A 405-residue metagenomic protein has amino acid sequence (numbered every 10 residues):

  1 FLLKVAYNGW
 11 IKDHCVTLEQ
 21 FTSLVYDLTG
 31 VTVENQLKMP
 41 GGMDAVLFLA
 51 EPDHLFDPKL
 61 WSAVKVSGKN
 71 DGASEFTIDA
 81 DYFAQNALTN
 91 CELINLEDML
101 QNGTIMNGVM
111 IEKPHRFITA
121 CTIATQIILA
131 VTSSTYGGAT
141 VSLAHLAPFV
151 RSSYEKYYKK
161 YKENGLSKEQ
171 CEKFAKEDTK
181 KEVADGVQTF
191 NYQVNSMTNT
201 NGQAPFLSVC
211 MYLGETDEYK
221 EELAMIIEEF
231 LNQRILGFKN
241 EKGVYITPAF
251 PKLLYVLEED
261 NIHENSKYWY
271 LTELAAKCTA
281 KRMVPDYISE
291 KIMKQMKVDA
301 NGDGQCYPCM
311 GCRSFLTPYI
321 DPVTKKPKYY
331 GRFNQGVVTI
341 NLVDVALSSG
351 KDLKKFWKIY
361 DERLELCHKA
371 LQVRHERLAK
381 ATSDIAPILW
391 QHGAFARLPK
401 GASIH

Functional and structural regions predicted by a protein language model:
K4: A domain-level signal for the structural core that forms small-molecule/cofactor-binding pockets and catalytic centers
Y7-H405: Conserved catalytic cores of very large enzyme subunits
